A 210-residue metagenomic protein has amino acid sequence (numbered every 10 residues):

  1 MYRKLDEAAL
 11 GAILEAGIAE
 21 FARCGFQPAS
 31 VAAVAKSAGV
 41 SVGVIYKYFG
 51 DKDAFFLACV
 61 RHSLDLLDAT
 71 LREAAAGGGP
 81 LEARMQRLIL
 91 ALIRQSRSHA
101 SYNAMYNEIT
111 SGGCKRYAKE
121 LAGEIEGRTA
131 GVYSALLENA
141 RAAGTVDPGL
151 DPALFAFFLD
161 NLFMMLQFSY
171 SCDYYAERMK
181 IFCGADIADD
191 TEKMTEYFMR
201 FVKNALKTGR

Functional and structural regions predicted by a protein language model:
M1, A8, A12, E20-A54 (+1 more regions): Helix-turn-helix
D6, L14, F56, V60 (+5 more regions): Amphipathic, non-transmembrane alpha-helical scaffold segments
A16-E20, Q95: Short amphipathic alpha-helical elements of helix-turn-helix/winged-helix folds
R23-Q27, G78, H99, A143: Short coil/turn segments at alpha/beta junctions that flank glycine-rich nucleotide-binding fingerprints
A58, R72-Y102, P152-L159: Hydrophobic alpha-helical connector segments
D65-D68, R72, R116-T145, A153-F157 (+2 more regions): Amphipathic alpha-helical packing segments from all-alpha helical-bundle domains
I93-S134, L154-A156, G184-A188: Short secondary-structure transition hinges
R94, G127-A143, N161-R210: C-terminal peripheral helix-coil segments that are non-catalytic and often amphipathic
